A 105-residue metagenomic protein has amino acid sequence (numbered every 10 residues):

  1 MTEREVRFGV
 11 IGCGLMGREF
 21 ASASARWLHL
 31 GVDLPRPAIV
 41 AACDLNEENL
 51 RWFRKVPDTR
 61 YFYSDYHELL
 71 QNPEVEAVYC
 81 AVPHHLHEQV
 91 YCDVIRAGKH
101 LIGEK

Functional and structural regions predicted by a protein language model:
M1-P57: N-terminal Rossmann-like dinucleotide-binding module
P57-E104: Beta-loop-alpha module in the N-terminal Rossmann-like domain of NAD(P)-dependent dehydrogenases, especially those
